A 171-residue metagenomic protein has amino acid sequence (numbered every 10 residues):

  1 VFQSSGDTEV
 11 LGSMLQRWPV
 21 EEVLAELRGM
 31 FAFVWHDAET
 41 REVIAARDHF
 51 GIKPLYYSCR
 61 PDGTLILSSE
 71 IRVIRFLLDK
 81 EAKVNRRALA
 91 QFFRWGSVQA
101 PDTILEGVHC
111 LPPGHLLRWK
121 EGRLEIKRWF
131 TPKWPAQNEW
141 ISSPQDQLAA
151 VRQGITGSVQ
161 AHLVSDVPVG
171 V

Functional and structural regions predicted by a protein language model:
V1-V171: Cysteine-centered catalytic environments shared across enzyme families
